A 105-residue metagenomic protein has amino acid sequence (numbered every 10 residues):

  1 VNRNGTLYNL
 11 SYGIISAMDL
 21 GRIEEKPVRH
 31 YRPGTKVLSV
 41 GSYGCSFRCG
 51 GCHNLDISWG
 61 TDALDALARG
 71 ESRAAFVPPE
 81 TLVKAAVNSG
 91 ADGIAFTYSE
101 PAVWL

Functional and structural regions predicted by a protein language model:
N4-L105: Conserved Radical SAM active-site core
